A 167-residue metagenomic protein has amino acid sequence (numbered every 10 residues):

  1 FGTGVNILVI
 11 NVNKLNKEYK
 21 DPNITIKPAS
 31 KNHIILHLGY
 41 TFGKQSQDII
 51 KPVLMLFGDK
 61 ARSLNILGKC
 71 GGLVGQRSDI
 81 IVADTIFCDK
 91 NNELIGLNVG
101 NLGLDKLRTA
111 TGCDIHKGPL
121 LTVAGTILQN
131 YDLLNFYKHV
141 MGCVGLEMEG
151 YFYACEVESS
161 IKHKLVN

Functional and structural regions predicted by a protein language model:
F1-N167: Accessory terminal and edge-of-domain segments that mediate assembly/interaction and cofactor placement around
